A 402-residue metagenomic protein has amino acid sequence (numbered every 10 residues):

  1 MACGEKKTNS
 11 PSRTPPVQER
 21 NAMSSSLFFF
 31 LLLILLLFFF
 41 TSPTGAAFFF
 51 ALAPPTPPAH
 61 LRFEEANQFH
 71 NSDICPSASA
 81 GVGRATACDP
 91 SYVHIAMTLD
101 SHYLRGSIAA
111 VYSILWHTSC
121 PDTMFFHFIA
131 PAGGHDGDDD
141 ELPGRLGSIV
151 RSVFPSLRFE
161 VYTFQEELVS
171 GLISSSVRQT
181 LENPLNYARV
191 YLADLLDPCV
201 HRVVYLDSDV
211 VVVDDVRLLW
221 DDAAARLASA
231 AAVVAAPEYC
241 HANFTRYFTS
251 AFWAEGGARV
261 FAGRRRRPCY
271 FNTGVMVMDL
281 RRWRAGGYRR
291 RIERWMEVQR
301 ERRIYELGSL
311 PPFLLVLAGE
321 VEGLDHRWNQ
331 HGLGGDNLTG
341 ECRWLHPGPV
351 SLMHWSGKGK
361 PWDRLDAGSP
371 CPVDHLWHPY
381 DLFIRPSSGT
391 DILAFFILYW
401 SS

Functional and structural regions predicted by a protein language model:
A2-S402: Glycosyltransferase catalytic domains, chiefly GT-A lineage
